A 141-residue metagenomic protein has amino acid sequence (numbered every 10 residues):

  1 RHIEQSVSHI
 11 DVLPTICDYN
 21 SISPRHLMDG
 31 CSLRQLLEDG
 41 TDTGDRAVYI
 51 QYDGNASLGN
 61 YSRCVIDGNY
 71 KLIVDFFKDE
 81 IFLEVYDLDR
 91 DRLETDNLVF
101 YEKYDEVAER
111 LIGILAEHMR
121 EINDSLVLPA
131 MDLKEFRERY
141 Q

Functional and structural regions predicted by a protein language model:
R1, I22, F100: Generic anion/oxyanion-binding catalytic loop in active/binding sites
R1-H2, D45-R46, I50, N97 (+1 more regions): Short, hydrophobic secondary-structure boundary micro-motifs
R1-H9: A short, structured beta-strand-centered segment in the mid-to-C-terminal lobe of catalytic cores from group-transfer
S8, V12, L98-Q141: Long, internal low-complexity/basic segments
I10-L13, D18-E84, L88, E106 (+2 more regions): C-terminal cap/loop subdomain of S1 sulfatases and analogous C-terminal strand-loop tails that border
D91: Intrinsically disordered, low-complexity polar regions and short flexible loop motifs
